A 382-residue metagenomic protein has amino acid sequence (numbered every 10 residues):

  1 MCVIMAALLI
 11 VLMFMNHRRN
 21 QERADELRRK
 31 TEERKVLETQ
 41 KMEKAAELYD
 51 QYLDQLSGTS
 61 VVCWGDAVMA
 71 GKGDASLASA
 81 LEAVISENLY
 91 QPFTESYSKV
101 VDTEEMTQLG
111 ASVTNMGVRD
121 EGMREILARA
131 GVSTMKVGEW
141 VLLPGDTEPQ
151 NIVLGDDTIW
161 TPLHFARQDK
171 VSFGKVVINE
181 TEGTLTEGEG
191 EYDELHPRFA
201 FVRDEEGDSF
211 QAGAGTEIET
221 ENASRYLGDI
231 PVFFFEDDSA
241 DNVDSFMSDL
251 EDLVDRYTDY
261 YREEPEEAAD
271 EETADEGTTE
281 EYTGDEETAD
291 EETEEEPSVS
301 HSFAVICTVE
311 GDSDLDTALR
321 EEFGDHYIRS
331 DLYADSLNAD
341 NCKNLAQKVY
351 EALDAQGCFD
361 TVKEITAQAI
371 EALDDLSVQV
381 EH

Functional and structural regions predicted by a protein language model:
M1-M42: Gram-positive cell-envelope targeting signals
C2-I4, R19, K41, V61 (+3 more regions): Charged/polar interaction segments and conserved charged motifs
E22-E32, D50, A78-S112, M116 (+1 more regions): Alpha-helical cap/lid subdomain in secreted, periplasmic, or secretory-pathway luminal O-acyl-processing enzymes
T31-T59, T293-E294: N-terminal low-complexity, Pro/Thr/Ser-rich intrinsically disordered segments that act as propeptides or flexible
M42, T59-S60, T258, Y327: Secondary-structure boundary/capping motif
A45-S79, V118, R124, G131: Short glycine-rich His-centered loop
